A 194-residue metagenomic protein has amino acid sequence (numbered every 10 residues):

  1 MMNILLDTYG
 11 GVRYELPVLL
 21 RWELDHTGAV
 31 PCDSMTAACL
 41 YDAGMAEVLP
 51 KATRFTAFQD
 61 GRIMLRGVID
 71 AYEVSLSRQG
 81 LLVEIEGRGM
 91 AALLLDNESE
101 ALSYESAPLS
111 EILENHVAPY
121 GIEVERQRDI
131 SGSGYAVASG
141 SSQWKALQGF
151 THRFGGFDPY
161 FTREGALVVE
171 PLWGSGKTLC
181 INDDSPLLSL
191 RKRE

Functional and structural regions predicted by a protein language model:
M1-M2, V48-T53, H152-G155: A short, compositionally biased
M1-V48, R88-A92: Juxtamembrane "anchor/assembly" segments of surface/extracellular structural proteins
N3-L6, M35-A37, F55-A57, I69 (+2 more regions): Hydrophobic beta-strand residues in large extracellular and virion-surface proteins
Y9-G11, G61-R62, E164-G165: Detector for glycine-centered tight turns/loop "hinges" at secondary-structure junctions
R13-L20, L65-D70, E98, E105 (+1 more regions): Short amphipathic beta-strand/extended segments with alternating polar/hydrophobic composition
L24-D33, V74-L81, F161-E164: Short, ordered beta-strand-loop transition motifs
L40-E123: Surface-exposed cap/loop segments at beta↔alpha junctions
G80-L82, E86-A91, R126-E194: Short beta-strand-centered interaction patches in the first periplasmic/extracellular domains of large envelope
